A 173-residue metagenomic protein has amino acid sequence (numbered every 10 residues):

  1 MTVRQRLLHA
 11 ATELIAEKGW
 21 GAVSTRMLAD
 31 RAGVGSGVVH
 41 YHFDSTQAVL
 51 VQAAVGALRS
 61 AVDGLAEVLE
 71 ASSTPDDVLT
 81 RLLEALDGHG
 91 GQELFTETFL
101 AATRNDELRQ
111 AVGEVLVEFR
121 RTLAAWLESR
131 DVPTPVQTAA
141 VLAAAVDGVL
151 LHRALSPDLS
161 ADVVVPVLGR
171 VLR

Functional and structural regions predicted by a protein language model:
V3-R6, A10-A48, Q52: Helix-turn-helix
R6, A10-E17, G64-V68, T98 (+1 more regions): Solvent-exposed, amphipathic alpha-helical segments
Q52, D63-Q92, T138-L142: Hydrophobic alpha-helical connector segments
V55-S60: Short, basic, alpha-helical segments at the C-terminal edge of helix-turn-helix-like DNA-binding modules
T80, R120-A124, V165, G169: An amphipathic alpha-helix signature
D87-G113: Amphipathic alpha-helical segments used for helix-helix packing
L108-G113, E128-R173: Hydrophobic/aromatic-rich alpha-helical bundle segments in the mid-to-C-terminal region
A111-A125: Short, solvent-exposed amphipathic helices
